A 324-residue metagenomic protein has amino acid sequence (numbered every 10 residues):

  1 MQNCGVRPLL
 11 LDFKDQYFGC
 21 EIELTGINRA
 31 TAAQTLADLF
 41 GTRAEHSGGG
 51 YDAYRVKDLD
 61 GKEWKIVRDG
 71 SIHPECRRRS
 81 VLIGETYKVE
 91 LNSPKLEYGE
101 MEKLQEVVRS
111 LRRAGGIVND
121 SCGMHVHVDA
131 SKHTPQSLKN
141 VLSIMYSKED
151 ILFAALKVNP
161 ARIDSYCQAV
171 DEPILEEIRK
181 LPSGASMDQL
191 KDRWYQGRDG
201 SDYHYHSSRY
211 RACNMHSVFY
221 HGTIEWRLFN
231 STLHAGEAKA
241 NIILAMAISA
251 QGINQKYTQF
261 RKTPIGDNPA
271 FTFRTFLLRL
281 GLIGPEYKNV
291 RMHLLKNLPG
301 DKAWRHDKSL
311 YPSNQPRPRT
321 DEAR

Functional and structural regions predicted by a protein language model:
Q2-I117, S131-R324: C-terminal accessory/tail domains of diverse enzymes
D120-M124, V128: Short, conserved phosphate-binding/catalytic loop or strand-edge motifs used in phosphoryl-/nucleotidyl-transfer
